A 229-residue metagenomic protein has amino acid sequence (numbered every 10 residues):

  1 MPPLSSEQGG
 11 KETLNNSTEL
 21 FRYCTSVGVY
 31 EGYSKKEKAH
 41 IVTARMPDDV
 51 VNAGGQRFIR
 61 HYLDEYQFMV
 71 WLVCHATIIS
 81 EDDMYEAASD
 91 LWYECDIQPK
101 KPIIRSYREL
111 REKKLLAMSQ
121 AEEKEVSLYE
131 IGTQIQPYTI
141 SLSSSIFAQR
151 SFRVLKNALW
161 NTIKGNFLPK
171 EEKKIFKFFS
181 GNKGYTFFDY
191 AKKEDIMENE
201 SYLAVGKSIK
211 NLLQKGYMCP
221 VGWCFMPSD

Functional and structural regions predicted by a protein language model:
M1-P2, M46: Intrinsic-disorder/low-complexity coil detector
P2-V27, K36, Y202-D229: Long, low-complexity, charge-rich intrinsically disordered regions
G10-T13, I41-Q56, A148-N157: Charged, low-complexity, helix/coiled-coil-prone segments
L20-I79: Short, amphipathic alpha-helical interface elements at domain boundaries that mediate macromolecular binding
I59-D229: Long, charge-rich, low-complexity alpha-helical segments
